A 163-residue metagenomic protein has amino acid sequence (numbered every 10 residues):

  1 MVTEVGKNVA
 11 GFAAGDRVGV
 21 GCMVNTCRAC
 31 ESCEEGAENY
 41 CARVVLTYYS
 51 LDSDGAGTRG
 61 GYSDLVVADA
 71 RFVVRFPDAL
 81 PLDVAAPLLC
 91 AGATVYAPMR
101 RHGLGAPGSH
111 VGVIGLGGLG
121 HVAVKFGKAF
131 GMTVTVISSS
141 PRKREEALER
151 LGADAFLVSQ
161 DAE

Functional and structural regions predicted by a protein language model:
M1-E34, R59, P77-A79, D83 (+1 more regions): Glycine-rich beta-strand-centered segment in the early N-terminal region that forms part of a ligand/cofactor-binding
V2, V95, G127, A147: Conserved hydrophobic/aromatic pocket- or pore-lining residues that grip, position, or stack substrates in active sites
A10-A14, R75, S109-H110, K128: Secondary-structure boundary/capping motif
V24, F72, G117, A162: Flexible, active-site-proximal loop/turn residues at the rims of small-molecule/cofactor binding pockets and catalytic
C27-I114: NAD(P)H dinucleotide-binding glycine-rich loop of Rossmann-like/cofactor-binding domains, especially the beta1-alpha1
H110-L116, K128-E163: Adenosine-nucleotide cofactor-binding segment
G120-H121: N-terminal Rossmann-fold NAD(P) dinucleotide-binding loop
V124: N-terminal Rossmann NAD(P)H-binding glycine-rich loop of SDR-like oxidoreductase domains
